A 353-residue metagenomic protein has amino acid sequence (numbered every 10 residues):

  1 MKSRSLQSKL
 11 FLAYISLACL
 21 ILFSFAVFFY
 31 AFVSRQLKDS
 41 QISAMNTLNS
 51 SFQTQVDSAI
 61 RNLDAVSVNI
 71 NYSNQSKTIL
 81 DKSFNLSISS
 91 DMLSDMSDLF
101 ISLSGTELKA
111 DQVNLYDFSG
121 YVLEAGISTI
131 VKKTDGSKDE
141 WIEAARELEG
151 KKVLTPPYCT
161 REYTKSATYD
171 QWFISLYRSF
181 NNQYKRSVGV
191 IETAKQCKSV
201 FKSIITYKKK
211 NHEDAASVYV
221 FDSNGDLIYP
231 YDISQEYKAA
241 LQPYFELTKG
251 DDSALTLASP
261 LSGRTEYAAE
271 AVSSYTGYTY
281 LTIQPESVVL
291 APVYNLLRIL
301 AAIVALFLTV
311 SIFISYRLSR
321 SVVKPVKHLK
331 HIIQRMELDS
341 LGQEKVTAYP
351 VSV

Functional and structural regions predicted by a protein language model:
M1-S43: Extreme N-terminal signal-anchor transmembrane helix of membrane signaling/transducer proteins, especially in bacteria
A13, A26, Y30-A31, I299 (+3 more regions): Cytosolic-side ends of inner-membrane transmembrane helices, especially those that anchor bacterial signal-transduction
R61-D95, Y116-S128: Extracellular/periplasmic ligand-binding regions of membrane signal-transduction receptors
L93-G105, T193-Y229, S234: Solvent-exposed, extracytoplasmic
G105-T106, S119-K195: Extracytoplasmic/periplasmic ligand-binding sensor regions of membrane-associated signaling proteins
A144-N181, A216-Y219, A240-Y275: Membrane-proximal, non-catalytic sensory/regulatory domains of signal-transducing membrane proteins
S175-R178, S187-C197, A258-L297: Short, hydrophobic beta-strand elements of compact beta-sandwich sensory domains
R320-E344: Membrane-proximal alpha-helical signal-transduction linkers
